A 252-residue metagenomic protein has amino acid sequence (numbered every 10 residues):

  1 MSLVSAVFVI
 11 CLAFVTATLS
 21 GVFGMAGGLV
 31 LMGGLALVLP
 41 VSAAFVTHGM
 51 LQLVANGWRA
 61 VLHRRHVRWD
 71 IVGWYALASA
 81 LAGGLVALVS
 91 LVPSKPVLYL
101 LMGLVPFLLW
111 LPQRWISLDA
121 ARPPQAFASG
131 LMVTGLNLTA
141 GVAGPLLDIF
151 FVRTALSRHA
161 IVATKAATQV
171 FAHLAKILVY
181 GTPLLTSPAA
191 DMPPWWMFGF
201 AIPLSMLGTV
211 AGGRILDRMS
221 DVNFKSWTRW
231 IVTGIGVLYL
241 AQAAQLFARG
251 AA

Functional and structural regions predicted by a protein language model:
A6, G49, M102-P106, W110 (+3 more regions): Residues within membrane-spanning alpha-helices of integral membrane proteins, especially the hydrophobic core/packing
A6-W74, G130-G135, G144-I202, M206-T209 (+1 more regions): Small-residue-rich hydrophobic segments that form or flank transmembrane alpha-helices in multi-pass membrane proteins
N56-R65, A87, K95, Y99-Q125 (+2 more regions): Transmembrane helix exit motif
R68-A78, L98-M102, A121-L131, A160-A166 (+1 more regions): Cytoplasmic-side transmembrane-helix entry/capping segments in multi-pass membrane proteins
L88-K95, G181-W195, R218, A244-A252: Membrane-interface helix termini and inter-helical loops of multi-pass transporters
A211-G234: Interfacial loop-to-transmembrane junctions
